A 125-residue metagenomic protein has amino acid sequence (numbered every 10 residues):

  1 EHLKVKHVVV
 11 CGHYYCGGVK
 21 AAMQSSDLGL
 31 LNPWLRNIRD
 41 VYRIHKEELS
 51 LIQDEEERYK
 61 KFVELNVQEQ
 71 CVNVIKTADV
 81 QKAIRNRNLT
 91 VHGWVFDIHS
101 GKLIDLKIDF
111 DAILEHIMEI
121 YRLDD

Functional and structural regions predicted by a protein language model:
E1-K6, G17-D125: Divalent-metal-activated hydrolytic enzyme cores
